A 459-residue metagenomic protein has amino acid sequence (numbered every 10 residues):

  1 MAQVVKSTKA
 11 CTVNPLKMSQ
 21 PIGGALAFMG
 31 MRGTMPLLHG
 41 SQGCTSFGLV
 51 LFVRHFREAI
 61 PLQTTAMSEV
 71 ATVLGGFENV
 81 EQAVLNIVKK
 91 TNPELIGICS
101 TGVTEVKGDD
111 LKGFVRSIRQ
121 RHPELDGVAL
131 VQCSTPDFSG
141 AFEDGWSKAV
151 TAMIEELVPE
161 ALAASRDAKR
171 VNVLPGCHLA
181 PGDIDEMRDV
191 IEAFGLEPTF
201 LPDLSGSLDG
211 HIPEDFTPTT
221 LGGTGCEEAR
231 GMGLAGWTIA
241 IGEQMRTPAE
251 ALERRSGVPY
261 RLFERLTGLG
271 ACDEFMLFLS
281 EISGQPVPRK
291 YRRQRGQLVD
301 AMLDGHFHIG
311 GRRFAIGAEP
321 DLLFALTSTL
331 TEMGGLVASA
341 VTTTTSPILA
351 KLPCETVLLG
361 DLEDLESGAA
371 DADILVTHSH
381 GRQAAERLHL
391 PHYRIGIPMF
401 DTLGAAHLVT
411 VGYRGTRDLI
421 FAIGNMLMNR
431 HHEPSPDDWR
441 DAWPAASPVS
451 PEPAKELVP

Functional and structural regions predicted by a protein language model:
M1-P459: An N-terminal assembly and electron-transfer interface module characteristic of large anaerobic redox and radical
